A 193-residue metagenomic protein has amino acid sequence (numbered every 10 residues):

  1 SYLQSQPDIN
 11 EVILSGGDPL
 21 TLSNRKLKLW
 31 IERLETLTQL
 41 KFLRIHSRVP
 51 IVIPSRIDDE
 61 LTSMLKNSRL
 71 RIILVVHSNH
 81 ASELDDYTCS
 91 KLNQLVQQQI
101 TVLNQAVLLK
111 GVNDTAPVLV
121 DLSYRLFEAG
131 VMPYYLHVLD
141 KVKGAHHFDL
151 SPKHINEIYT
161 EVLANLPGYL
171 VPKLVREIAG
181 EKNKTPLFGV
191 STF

Functional and structural regions predicted by a protein language model:
Y2-E11, L20-L166: Conserved AdoMet/S-adenosylmethionine-binding subsite of the radical SAM
I13-S15: Short glycine-rich or small-residue beta-strand-to-loop segments that form or flank ligand, phosphate, metal/Fe-S
N156-F193: C-terminal accessory regions of radical SAM enzymes
